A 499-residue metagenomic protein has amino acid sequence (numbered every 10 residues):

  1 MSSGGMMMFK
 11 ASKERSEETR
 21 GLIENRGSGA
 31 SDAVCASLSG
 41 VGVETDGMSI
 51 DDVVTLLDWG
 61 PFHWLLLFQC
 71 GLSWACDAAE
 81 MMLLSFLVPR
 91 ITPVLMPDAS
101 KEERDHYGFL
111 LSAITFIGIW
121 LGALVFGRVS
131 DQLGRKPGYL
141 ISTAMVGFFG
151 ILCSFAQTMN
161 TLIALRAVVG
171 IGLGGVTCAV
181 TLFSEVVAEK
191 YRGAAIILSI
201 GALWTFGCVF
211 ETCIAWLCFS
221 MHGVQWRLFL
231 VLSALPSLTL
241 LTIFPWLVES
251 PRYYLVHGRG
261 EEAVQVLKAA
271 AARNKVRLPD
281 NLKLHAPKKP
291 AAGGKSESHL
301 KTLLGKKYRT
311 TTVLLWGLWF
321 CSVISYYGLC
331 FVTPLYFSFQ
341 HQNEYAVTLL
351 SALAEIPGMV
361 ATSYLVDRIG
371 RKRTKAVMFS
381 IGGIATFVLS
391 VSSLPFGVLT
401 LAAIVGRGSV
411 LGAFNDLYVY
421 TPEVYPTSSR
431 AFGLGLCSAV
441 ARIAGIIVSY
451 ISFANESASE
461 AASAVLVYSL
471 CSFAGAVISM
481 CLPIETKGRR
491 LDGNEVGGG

Functional and structural regions predicted by a protein language model:
S2-G499: Transmembrane-helix signature of 12-pass secondary carriers
